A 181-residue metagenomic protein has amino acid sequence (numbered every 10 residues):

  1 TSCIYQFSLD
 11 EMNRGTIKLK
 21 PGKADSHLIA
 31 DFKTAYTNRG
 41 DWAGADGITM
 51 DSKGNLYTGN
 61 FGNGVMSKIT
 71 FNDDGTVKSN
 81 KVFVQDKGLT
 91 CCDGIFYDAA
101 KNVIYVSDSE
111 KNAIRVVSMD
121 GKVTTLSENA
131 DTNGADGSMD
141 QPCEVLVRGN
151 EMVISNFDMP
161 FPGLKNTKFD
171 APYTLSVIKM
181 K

Functional and structural regions predicted by a protein language model:
T1, M50, L56-G62, D98 (+3 more regions): Conserved beta-strand positions in repeat-built beta-propeller and related beta-rich domains
T1, S26-N55, D86-V103, N133-G149 (+1 more regions): Beta-rich, blade/repeat-based domains predominating in secreted/periplasmic proteins but also intracellular
T1-H27, D31, Y57-N63, S67: Surface loops at the rim/top face of extracytoplasmic beta-rich domains
S2-Y5, G64-S67, N112-I114, F161-P162 (+1 more regions): Structural signal for beta-propeller blades
I4-S8, K168-K181: Beta-propeller blade signature
F7-K20, I69-T76, S118-V123, K179-K181: Short loop/turn segments immediately following beta-strands, especially the blade-tip and inter-blade linker loops
G15-K33, V77-Q85, V123-A130: Beta-propeller fold detector
D46-D73, V77: Oxyanion-binding "anion nests"
